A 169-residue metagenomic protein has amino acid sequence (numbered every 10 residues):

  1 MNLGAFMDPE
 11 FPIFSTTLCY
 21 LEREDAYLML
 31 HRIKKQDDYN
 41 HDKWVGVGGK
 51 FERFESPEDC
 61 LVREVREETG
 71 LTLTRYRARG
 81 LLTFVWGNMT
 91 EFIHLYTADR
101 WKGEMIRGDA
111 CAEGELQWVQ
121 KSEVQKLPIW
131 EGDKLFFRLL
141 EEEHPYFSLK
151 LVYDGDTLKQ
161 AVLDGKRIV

Functional and structural regions predicted by a protein language model:
G4-M29, K50: Conserved N-terminal beta-strand and adjoining loop/helix that marks the start of the Nudix/MutT-like hydrolase domain
F6-M7, R79-V85: Short, solvent-exposed loop/turn elements at beta->coil junctions and helix N-caps that rim active or binding pockets
S15-T17, D25, E91-H94, G114 (+1 more regions): Change "...and in nucleic-acid phosphodiester-cleaving endonucleases..." to "...and in nucleic-acid processing enzymes
E24-A26, K35, E52, D99-E104 (+1 more regions): Short, charged/polar surface micro-motifs in flexible loops or helix N-caps
D37-D42: A conserved beta-turn-beta hairpin within the catalytic core of GNAT-like acetyltransferases that forms part
F51-T74, F84-L139, V162-V169: Unchanged
L140-V169: Charged phosphate-binding loop/patch that engages nucleotide di/tri-phosphates or the phosphate backbone of nucleic
